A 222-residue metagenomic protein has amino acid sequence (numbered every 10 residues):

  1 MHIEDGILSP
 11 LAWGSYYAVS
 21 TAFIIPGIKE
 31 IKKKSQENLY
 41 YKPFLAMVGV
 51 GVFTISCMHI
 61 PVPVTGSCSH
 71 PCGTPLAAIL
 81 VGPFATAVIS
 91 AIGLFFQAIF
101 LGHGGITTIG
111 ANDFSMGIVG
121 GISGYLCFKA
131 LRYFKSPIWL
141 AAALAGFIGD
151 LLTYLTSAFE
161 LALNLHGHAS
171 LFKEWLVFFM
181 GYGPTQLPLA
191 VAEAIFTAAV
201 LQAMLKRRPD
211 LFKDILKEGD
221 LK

Functional and structural regions predicted by a protein language model:
H2-P10, S20-L76: Hydrophobic transmembrane alpha-helices
S9-V19, A111-I118: Structural signature of hydrophobic alpha-helical transmembrane segments
G14, K42-M47, A87-A91, F114 (+2 more regions): Hydrophobic alpha-helical transmembrane segments
I31-S35, P63, S67, F100 (+7 more regions): Membrane-interfacial segments
I55, H59, F96, F100 (+11 more regions): Alpha-helical membrane-inserting segments
S56-G121: Alpha-helical membrane segments and adjacent membrane-interface helices in multi-pass membrane proteins
F114-S157: Short helix-perturbing small/polar motifs within transmembrane alpha-helices
L140-L151, S170-K222: C-terminal transmembrane helix-loop-helix hairpin of multi-pass membrane proteins
